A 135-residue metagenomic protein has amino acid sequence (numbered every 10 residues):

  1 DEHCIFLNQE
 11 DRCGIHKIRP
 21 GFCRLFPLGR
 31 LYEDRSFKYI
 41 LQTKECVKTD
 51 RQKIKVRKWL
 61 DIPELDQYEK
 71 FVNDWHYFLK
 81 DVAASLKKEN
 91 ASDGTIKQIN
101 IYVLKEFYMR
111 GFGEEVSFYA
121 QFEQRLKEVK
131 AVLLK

Functional and structural regions predicted by a protein language model:
D1-H3, L7-K135: Short loop/turn segments that flank or connect secondary-structure elements
